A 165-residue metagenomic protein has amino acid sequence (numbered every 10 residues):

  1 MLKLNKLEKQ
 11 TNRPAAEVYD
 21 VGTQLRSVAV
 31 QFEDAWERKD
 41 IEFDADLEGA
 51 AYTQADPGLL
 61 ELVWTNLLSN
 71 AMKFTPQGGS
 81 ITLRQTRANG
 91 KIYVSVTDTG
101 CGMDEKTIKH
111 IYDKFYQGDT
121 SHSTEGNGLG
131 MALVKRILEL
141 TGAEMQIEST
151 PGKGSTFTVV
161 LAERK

Functional and structural regions predicted by a protein language model:
A15-V18, E37, E42-Y52: Conserved catalytic submotifs in the C-terminal HATPase_c
R26-R38: Short alpha-helical segment within the cytosolic histidine kinase core of two-component systems
D34, C101-G102: Glycine-rich G1-box
A71-M72: Short helix-loop "hinge" at the ATP-lid/N-box region of the Bergerat-fold HATPase_c
M103-F115, K135: Short conserved segment of the HATPase_c
